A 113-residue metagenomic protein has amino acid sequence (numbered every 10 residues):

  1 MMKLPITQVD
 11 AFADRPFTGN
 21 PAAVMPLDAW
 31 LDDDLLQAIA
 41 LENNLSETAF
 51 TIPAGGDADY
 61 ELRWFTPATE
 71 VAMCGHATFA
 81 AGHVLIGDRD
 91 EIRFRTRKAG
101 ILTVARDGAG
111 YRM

Functional and structural regions predicted by a protein language model:
M1-T18: N-terminal, positively charged, Ser/Thr/Ala/Gly-biased leader segments that form transit/presequence-like amphipathic
A13, I52-G55, R106-G108: Short, low-complexity Ser/Thr-rich regulatory SLiMs
F17-V24, H76: Short, conserved active-site loops that position catalytic residues or coordinate cofactors/metal ions across diverse
V24-L27, T51-I52, A105: Short beta-strand-to-turn element immediately C-terminal to the catalytic PLP-Schiff-base lysine in fold type I
V24-M25, D32, I39-N43: N-terminal beta-alpha supersecondary unit
W30-L35, M73: Short, conserved charged micro-motifs
A38-E70: Anion-binding (especially nucleotide phosphate/pyrophosphate-binding) glycine-rich loop and adjoining beta-alpha core
F65-M113: Acidic, low-complexity central loop/insert segments
